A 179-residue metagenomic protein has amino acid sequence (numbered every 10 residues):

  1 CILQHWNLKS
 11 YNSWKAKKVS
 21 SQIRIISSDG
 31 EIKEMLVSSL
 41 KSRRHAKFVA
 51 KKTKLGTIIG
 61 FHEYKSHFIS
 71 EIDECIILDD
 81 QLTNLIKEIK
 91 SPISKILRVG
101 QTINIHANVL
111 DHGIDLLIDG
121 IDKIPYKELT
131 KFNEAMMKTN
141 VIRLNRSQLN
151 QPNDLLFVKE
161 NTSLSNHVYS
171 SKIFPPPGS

Functional and structural regions predicted by a protein language model:
C1-S179: Accessory RNA-recognition modules of RNA-modification enzymes
